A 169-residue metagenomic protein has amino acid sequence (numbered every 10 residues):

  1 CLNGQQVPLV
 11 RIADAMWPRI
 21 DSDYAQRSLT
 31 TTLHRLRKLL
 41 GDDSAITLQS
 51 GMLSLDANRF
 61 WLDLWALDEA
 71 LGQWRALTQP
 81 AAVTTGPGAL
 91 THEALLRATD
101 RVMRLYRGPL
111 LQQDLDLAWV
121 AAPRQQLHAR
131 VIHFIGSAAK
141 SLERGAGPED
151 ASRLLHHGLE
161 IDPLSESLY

Functional and structural regions predicted by a protein language model:
C1-G4, R11, W17-R27, A45-Y169: Intrinsically disordered, charged and Pro/Gly-enriched terminal/linker segments that flank large helical-solenoid
S22-G41: DNA-recognition element of transcription regulators
